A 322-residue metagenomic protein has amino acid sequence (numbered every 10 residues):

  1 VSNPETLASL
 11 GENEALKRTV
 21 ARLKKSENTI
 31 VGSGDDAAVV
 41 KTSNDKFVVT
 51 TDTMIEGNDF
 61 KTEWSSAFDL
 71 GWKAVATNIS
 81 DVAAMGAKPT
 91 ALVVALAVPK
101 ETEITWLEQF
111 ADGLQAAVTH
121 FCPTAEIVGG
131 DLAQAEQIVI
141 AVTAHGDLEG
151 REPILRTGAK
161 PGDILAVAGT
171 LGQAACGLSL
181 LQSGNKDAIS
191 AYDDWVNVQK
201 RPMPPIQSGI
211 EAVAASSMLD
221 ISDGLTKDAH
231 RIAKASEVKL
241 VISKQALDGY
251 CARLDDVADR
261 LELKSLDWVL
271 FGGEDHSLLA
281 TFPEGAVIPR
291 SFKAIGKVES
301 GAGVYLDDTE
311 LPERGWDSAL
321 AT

Functional and structural regions predicted by a protein language model:
V1-A76, S80-A83: N-terminal glycine-rich phosphate/pyrophosphate-binding loops that anchor nucleotide-derived ligands and cofactors
S2-R22, S65-S66, P99-E126, A133-I140 (+2 more regions): Glycine-/charge-enriched secondary-structure boundary and capping motifs
L23, I55-W64, D147-L148, S190-W195 (+1 more regions): Glycine/charged-rich beta-loop-alpha catalytic/anionic-binding loops adjacent to active sites
D36, D163, A215, D275-L278: Short, surface-exposed beta-edge/turn micro-motifs
V39, N78, G86, I127 (+4 more regions): Residue-level signal for inorganic ion chemistry
T42-N44, M54, K88-S179: Glycine-rich anion-binding loops of enzyme active sites
V48-T51, I154-I210: Short, acidic (Asp/Glu-rich) active-site segment that either coordinates a divalent metal cofactor
I210-S216: Short, surface-exposed connector motifs at secondary-structure boundaries
